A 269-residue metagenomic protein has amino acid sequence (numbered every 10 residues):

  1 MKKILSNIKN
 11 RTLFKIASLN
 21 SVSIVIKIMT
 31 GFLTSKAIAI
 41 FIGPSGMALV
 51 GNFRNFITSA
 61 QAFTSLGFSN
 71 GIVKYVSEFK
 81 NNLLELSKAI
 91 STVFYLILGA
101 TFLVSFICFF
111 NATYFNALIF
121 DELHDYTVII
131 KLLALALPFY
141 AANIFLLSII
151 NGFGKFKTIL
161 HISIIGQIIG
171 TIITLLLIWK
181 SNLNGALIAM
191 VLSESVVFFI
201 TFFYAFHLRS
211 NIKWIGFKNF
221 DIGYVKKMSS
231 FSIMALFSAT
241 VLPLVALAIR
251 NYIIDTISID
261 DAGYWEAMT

Functional and structural regions predicted by a protein language model:
M1-L13, F202-L247: Interhelical loop/hinge segments that connect adjacent transmembrane helices in multipass membrane
R11-V73, S105, F109, G170-T171 (+2 more regions): Signature of the first transmembrane helix
L13-F14, G51, L84-G99, I130 (+2 more regions): Interfacial transmembrane-helix starts/ends
I24, I28, N55-T58, T92 (+5 more regions): Residue-level recognition of pore/gate-forming positions within transmembrane alpha-helices of multi-pass
V25, S91-D121, I172, W179: Alpha-helical transmembrane segments of multi-pass membrane transport and lipid-handling proteins
K36, S65-N81, N151-G152, S210-W214 (+1 more regions): Helix-loop junctions and terminal segments of transmembrane helices in multi-pass membrane transport/translocation
F106, F110, D121-L146, L160-I164 (+1 more regions): Alpha-helical transmembrane segments of multi-pass membrane proteins
H161-L208: Hydrophobic alpha-helical transmembrane segments
